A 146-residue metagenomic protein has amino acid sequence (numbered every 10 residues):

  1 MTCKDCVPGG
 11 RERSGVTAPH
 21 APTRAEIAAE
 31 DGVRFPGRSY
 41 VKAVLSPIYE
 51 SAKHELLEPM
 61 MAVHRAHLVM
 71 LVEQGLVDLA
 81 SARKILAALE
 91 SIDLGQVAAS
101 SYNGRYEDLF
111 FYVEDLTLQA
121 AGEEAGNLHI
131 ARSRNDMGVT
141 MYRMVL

Functional and structural regions predicted by a protein language model:
T2-L146: A helix-coil-helix interface module used to build multimeric assemblies and to scaffold catalytic/cofactor sites
